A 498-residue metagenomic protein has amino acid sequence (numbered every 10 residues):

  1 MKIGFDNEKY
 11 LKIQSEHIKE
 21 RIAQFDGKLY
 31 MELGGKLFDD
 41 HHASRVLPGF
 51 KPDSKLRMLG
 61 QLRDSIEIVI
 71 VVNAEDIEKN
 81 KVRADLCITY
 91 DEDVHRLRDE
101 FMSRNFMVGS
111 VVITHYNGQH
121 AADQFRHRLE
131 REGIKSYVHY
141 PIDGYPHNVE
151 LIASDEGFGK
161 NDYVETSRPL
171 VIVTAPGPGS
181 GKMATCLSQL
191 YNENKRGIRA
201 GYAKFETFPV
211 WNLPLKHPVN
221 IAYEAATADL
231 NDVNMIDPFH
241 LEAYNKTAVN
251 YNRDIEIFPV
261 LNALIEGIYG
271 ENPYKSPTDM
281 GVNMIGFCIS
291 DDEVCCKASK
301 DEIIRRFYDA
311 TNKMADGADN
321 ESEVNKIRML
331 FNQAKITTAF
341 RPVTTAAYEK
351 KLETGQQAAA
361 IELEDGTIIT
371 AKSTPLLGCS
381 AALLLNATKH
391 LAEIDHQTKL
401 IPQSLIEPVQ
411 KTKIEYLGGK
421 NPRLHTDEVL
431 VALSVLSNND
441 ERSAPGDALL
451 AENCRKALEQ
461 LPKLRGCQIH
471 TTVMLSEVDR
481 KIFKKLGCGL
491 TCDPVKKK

Functional and structural regions predicted by a protein language model:
M1-I172, Q189-Y348, Q356, L363-D365 (+2 more regions): Flexible phosphate-sensing "switch/lid" loops adjacent to ATP/NTP-binding sites across phosphate-transfer
T174-P176: Residues at the beta-strand->loop junction immediately N-terminal to the Walker
T185: Hydrophobic positions on the alpha1 helix immediately C-terminal to the Walker A/P-loop
R196-A200, E393-K399: Phosphate-handling active-site elements
G201, S373-T374: Residue-level structural signal for beta-strand termini and adjacent loop
L376-A392: A short, polar/charged loop-to-alpha-helix boundary motif
D395-E407, K411-E428: Substrate-recognition/cap regions that form aromatic- and gly/pro-loop-enriched pockets for small-molecule ligands
